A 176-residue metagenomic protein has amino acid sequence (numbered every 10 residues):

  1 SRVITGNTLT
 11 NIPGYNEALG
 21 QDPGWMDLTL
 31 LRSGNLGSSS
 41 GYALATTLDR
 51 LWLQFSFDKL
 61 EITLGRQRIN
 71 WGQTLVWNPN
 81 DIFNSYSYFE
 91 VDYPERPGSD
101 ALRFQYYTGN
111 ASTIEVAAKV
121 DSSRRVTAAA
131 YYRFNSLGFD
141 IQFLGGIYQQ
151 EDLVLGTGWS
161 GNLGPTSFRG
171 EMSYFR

Functional and structural regions predicted by a protein language model:
S1-T113, F134-N135: Outer membrane beta-barrel
S56-K59, S85-R176: Signature for the C-terminal beta-barrel architecture of outer-membrane proteins
